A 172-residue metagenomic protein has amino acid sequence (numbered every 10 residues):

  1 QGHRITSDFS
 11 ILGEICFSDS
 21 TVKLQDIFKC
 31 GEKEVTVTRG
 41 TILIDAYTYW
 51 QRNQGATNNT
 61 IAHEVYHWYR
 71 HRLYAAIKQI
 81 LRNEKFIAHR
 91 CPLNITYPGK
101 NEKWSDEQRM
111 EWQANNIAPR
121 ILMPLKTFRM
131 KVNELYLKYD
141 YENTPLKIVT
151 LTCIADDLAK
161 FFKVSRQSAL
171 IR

Functional and structural regions predicted by a protein language model:
Q1-R172: Active-site hotspot residues in diverse enzymes, especially metal/ion-binding acidic/histidine motifs
